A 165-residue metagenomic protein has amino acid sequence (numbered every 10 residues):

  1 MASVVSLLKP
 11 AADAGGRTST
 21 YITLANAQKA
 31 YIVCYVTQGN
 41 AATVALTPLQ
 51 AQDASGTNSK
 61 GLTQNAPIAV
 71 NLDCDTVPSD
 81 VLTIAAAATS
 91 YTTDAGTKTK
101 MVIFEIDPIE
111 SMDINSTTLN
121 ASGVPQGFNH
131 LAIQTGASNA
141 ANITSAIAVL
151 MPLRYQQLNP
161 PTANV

Functional and structural regions predicted by a protein language model:
M1-V165: Surface-exposed, low-hydrophobicity beta-strand/loop segments enriched in small/polar/acidic residues
